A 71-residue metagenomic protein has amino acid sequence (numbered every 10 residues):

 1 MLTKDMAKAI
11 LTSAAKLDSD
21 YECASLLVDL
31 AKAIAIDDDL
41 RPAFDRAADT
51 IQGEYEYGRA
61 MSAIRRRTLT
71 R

Functional and structural regions predicted by a protein language model:
M1-R71: Non-catalytic all-alpha helical scaffold/repeat segments
